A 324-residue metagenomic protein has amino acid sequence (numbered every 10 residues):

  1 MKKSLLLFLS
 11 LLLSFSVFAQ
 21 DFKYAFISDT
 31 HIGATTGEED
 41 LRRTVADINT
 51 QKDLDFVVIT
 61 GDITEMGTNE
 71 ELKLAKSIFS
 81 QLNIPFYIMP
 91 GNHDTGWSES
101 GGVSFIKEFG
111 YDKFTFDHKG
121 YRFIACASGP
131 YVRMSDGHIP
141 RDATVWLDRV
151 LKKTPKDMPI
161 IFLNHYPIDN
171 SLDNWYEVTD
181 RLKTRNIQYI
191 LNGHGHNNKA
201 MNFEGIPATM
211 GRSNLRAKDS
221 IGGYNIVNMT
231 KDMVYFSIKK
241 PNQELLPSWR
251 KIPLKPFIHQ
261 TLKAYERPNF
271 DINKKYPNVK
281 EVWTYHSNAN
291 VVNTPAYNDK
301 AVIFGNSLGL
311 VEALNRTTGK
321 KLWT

Functional and structural regions predicted by a protein language model:
S4-F15: Sec-dependent N-terminal signal peptides
L13-L74: N-terminal active-site segment of His-dependent metallophosphoesterases
D29, G61-D62, G91-N92, H165 (+1 more regions): Active-site glycine-centered loops adjacent to acidic/histidine catalytic or metal-binding residues that shape
N69-K156, E177-Y189, K199-G211, A217-K231: Extended active-site neighborhood of metal-dependent phosphoesterases/phosphodiesterases
I206-I272: Binuclear metal-dependent phosphoesterase catalytic core
T230, N315-T318: Short loop/turn segments that connect beta-strands within beta-propeller blades
Q260-S287, K321-T324: Aromatic (tryptophan-biased) beta-strands that constitute blades/sheets of beta-rich domains
N288-V311, T324: Repeat-blade elements of multi-bladed beta-propeller folds
